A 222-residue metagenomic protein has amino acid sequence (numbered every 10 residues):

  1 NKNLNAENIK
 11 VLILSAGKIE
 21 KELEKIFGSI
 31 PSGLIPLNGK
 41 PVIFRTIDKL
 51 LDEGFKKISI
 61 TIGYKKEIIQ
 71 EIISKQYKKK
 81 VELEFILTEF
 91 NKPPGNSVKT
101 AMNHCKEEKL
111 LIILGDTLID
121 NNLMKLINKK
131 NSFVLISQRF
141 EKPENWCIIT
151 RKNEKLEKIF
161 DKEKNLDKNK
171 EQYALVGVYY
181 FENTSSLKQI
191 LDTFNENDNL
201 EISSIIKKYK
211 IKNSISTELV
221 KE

Functional and structural regions predicted by a protein language model:
N1-S29, S214: N-terminal nucleotide-binding beta1-loop-alpha1 segment
I9, K56, E108: Short acidic/polar active-site loop segments enriched in Thr and Asp
G28-F44: Short catalytic helix/loop segments, enriched in acidic residues and glycine and frequently bearing histidine
N38-P41, Y64, E89, E182 (+1 more regions): Short beta->alpha linker loops
K40-K57: A short, N-terminal amphipathic alpha-helix
S59-G63, S137: Short internal beta-strands
E67-E71, Q76-N153, Q189: Conserved beta-loop-beta/alpha segment of the NTase-like Rossmann-fold superfamily that binds/positions NTPs
N128, K155-E222: Catalytic-core segments of class I nucleotidyltransferases/pyrophosphorylases that form NMP-activated intermediates
